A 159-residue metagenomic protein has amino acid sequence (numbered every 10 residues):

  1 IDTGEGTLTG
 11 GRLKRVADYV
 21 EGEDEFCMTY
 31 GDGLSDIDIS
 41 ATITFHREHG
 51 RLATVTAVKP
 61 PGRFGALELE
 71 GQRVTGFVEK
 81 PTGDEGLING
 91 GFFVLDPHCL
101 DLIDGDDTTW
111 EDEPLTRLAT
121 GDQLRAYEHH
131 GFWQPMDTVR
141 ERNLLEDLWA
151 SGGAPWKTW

Functional and structural regions predicted by a protein language model:
I1-C27: Short phosphate-binding loop-to-helix
R12-V16, T42, G50: Generic hydrophobic alpha-helical segments
D24-T29, L34-S35, I39-R47, K59-G62 (+1 more regions): Catalytic-core segments of class I nucleotidyltransferases/pyrophosphorylases that form NMP-activated intermediates
T56: Extracellular glycan-interaction surfaces
A66-L69: Active-site and channel-lining beta-strand-loop segments that bind or position nucleotide-derived/phosphorylated
